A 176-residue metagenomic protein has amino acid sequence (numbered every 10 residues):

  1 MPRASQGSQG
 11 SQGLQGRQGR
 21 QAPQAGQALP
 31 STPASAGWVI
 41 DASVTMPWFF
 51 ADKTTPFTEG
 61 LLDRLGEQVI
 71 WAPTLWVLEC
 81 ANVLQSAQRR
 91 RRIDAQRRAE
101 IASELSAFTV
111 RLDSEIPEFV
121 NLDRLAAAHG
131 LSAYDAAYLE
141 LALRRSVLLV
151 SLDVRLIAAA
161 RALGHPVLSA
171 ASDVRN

Functional and structural regions predicted by a protein language model:
M1-L75, A87-Q96, L163: Short, well-structured N-terminal submotif of metal-dependent ribonuclease cores
R3, Q27, A136, L143 (+4 more regions): C-terminal binding/interaction regions
A34, I40-D41, W71-T74, G130-S132 (+2 more regions): Histidine- and aromatic-rich ligand-binding microenvironments
V44, N82-Q85, Y138, L156: Hydrophobic side chains within alpha-helical segments
K53-F57, I93-E100, S114-P117, A133-Y134 (+1 more regions): Alpha-helix N-cap and coil->helix boundary residues
A81-T109, D113, F119-N121: Active-site-proximal, substrate-binding regions of enzyme catalytic domains and RNA-binding/basic surfaces
V110-R155: Active-site neighborhoods of divalent-metal-dependent phosphate/nucleic-acid chemistry enzymes
